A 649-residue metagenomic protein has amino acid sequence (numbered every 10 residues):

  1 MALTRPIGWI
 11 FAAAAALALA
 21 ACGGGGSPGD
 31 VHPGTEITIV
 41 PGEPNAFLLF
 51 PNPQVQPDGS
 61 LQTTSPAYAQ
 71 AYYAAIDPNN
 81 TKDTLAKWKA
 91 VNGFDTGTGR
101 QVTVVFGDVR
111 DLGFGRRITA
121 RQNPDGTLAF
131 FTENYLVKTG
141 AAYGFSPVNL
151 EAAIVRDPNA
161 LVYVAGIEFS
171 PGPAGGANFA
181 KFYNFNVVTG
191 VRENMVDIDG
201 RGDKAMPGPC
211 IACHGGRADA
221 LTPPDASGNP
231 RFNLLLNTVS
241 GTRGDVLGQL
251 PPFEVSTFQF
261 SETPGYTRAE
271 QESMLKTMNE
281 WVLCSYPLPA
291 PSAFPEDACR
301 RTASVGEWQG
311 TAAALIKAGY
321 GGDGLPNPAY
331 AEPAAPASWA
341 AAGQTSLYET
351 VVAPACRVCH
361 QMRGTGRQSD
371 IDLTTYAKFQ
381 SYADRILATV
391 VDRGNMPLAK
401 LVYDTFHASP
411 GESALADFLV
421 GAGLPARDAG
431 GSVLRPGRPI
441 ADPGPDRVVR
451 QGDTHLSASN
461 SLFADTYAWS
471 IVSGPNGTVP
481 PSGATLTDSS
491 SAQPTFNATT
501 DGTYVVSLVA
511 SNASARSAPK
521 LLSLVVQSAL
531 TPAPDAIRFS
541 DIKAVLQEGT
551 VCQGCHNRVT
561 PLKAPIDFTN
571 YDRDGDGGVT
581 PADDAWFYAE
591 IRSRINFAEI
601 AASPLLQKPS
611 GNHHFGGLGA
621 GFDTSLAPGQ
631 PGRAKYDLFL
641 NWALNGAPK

Functional and structural regions predicted by a protein language model:
A20-A21: C-terminal motif of bacterial Sec signal peptides marking the signal peptidase cleavage site
H32-A212, R217-A334, I371-R435, Y636 (+1 more regions): Conserved small-residue
L49-P53, E272-S338, A342-S346, V351-P354 (+4 more regions): Aromatic- and Gly/Pro-enriched helix-to-coil junctions and flexible linker segments
A441-D446, P481-G483: Surface-exposed, proline-enriched loop/turn segments that connect beta strands in immunoglobulin-like
R450-N460: A short beta-strand segment in extracellular, disulfide-stabilized domains
L462-A468: Solvent-exposed loop segments of extracellular immunoglobulin-like
A468-F496: Surface-exposed, flexible coil segments in extracellular/virion-facing regions
